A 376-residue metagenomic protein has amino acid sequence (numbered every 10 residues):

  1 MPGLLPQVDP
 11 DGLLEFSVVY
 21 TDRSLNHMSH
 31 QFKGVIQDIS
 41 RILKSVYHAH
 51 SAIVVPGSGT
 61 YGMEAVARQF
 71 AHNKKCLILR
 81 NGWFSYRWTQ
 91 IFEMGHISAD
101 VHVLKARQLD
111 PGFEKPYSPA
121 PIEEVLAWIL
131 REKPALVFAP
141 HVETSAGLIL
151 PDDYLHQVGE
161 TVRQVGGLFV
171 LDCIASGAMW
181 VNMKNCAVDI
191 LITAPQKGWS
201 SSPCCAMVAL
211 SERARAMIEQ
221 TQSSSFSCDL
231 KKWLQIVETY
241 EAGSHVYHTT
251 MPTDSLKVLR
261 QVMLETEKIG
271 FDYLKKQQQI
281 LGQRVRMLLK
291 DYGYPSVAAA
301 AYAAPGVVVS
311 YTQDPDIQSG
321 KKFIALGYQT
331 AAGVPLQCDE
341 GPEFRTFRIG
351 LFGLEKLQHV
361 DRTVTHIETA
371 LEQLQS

Functional and structural regions predicted by a protein language model:
M1-M28, P305, R348: Generic N-terminal amphipathic, Lys/Arg-enriched alpha-helix
S17-G62, R87, I91-E93: Conserved N-terminal alpha-helix of the aminotransferase class I/II PLP-enzyme fold
A71-A135: PLP-dependent aminotransferase-like
K75-I78, M251-K321: Internal helical hairpin/lid segments
P111-G177, I190: Active-site phosphate-binding strand-loop segment of PLP-dependent enzymes
K184-Q196, A206: Conserved active-site segment immediately N-terminal to the catalytic lysine that forms the internal aldimine
Q196-M287, E355: Active-site C-terminal subdomain of aminotransferase-like
K290, Y294-R362: Conserved C-terminal alpha-helix-loop-beta "cap" of PLP-dependent enzymes that closes/shapes the active-site mouth
